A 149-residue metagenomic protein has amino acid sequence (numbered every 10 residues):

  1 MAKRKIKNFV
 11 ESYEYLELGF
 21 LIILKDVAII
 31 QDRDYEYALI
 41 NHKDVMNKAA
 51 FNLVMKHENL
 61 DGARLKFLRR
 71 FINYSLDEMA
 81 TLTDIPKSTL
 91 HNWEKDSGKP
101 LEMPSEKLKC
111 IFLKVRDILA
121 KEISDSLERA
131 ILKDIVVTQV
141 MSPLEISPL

Functional and structural regions predicted by a protein language model:
M1-N59, A120-L149: N-terminal flexible/basic segments that precede or flank functional cores
A63-R64, C110: Pre-recognition alpha-helix immediately N-terminal to the DNA-recognition helix within helix-turn-helix or winged-helix
L65, S75-L76, K87: Helix-turn-helix DNA-binding elements, focusing on the entry/boundary residues of the two helices that contact DNA
D77-T81: Short alpha-helical "recognition helix" segments of helix-turn-helix
D84-M103: Recognition helix of helix-turn-helix/homeodomain-like DNA-binding domains that insert into the DNA major groove
M103-E122: DNA major-groove recognition helix of helix-turn-helix/homeodomain DNA-binding modules
